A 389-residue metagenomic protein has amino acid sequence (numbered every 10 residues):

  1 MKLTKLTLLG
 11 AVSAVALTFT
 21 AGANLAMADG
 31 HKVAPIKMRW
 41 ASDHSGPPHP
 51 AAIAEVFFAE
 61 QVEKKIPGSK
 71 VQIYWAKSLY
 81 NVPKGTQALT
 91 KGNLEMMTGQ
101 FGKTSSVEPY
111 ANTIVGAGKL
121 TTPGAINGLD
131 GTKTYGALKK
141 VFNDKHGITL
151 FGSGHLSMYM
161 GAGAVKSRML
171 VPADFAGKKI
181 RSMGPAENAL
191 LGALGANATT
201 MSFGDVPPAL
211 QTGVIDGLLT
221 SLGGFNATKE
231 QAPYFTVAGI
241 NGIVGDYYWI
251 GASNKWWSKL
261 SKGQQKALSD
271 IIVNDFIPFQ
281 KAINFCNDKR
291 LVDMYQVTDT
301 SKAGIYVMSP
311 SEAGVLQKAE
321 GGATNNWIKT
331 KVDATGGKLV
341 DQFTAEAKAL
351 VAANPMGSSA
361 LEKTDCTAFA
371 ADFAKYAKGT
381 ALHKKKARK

Functional and structural regions predicted by a protein language model:
M1-V12: Bacterial N-terminal signal peptides that target proteins for export
K5-T7, T86, L138: Hydrophobic alpha-helical context, especially transmembrane and signal-peptide helices
G10-V12, M27-L120, G124-A125, L150-K389: N-terminal secretory/targeting leader peptides
L17-L25: C-terminal segment of classical bacterial N-terminal signal peptides
T121-K145: Short, solvent-exposed loop/beta-turn-alpha elements that line the ligand-binding surface or hinge of extracytoplasmic
